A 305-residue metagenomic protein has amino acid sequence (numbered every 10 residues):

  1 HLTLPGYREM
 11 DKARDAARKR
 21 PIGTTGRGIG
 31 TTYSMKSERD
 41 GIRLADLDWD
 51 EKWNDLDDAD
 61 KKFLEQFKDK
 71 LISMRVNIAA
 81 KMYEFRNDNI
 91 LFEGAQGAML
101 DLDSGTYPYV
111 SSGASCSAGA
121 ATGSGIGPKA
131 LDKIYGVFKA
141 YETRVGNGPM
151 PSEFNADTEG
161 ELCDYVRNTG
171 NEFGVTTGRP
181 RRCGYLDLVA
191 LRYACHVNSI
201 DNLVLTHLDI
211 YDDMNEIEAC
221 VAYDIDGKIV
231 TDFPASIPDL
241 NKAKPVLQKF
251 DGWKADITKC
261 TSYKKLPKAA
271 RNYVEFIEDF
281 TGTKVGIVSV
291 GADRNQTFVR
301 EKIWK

Functional and structural regions predicted by a protein language model:
H1-K305: Non-transmembrane, aqueous-exposed alpha-helical and coiled segments at domain scale
